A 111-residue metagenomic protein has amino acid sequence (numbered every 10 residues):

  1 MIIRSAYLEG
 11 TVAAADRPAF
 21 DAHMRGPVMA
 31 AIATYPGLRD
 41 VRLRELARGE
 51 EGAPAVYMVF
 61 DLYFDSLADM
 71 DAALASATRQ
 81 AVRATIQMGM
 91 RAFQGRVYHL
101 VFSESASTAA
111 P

Functional and structural regions predicted by a protein language model:
M1-G10: Active-site-flanking beta-strand signature of metal-NTP-handling nucleotidyl enzymes and homologous cyclase-like
A14-F20, A68-A72: Short, conserved charged micro-motifs
D21-R25, A75: Amphipathic, non-transmembrane alpha-helical scaffold segments
M24, I32-A33: Hydrophobic C-terminal alpha-helix "anchor/cap" residues
A33-R39, A53-A55, Y63-L100, P111: An amphipathic, aromatic/His-enriched active-site/gating alpha helix that lines ligand/cofactor pockets
E45-A47, V101-E104: A general secondary-structure junction signal
A47-V59: Charged, often glycine-rich, active-site loop that binds/positions anionic groups
